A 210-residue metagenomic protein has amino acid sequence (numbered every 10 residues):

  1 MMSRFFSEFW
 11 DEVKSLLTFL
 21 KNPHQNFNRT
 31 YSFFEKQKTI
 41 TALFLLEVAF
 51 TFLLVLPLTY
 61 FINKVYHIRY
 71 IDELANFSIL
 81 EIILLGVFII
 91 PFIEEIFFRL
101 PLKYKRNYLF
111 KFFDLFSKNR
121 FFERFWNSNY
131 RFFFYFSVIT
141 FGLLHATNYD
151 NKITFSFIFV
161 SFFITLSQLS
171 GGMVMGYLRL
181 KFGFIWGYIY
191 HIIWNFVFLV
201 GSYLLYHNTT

Functional and structural regions predicted by a protein language model:
M2-N22: Membrane-proximal soluble regions of multi-pass membrane proteins
F6, L20-I90, I96, P101-F132 (+1 more regions): Juxtamembrane helix-loop-helix connectors linking adjacent transmembrane helices in multi-pass membrane enzymes
L84-T210: Transmembrane helix-loop-helix hairpins at the membrane interface of multi-pass integral membrane proteins
